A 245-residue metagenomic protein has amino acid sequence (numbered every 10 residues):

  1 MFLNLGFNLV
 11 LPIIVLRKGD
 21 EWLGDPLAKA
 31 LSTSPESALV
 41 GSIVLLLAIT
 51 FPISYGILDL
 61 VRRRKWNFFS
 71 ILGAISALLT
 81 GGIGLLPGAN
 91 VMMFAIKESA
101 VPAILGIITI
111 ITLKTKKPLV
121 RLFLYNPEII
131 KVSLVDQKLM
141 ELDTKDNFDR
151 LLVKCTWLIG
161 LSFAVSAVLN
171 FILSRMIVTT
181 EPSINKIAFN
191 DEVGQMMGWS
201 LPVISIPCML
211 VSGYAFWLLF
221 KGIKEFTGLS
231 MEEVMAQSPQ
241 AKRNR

Functional and structural regions predicted by a protein language model:
W22-L27, F171-S183: Membrane-helix interface motif
T33-T50, F69-I71: Structural signature of hydrophobic alpha-helical transmembrane segments
T50-I53, M176-M235: Alpha-helical transmembrane segments and their immediate juxtamembrane interface regions
I53-R63: C-terminal ends of transmembrane helices
R63-I111, L124, S183-E192: Long, highly hydrophobic alpha-helical transmembrane signal-anchor segments
G106-P127, F171, R175: Transmembrane alpha-helix/helix-exit interface in multi-pass inner-membrane proteins
V120, K145-V178, M209-S212, F216: Alpha-helical transmembrane segments of helical membrane proteins, especially in multi-pass transport, channel
R121-D143, S230-K242: Juxtamembrane inter-helical linkers in multi-pass membrane proteins
